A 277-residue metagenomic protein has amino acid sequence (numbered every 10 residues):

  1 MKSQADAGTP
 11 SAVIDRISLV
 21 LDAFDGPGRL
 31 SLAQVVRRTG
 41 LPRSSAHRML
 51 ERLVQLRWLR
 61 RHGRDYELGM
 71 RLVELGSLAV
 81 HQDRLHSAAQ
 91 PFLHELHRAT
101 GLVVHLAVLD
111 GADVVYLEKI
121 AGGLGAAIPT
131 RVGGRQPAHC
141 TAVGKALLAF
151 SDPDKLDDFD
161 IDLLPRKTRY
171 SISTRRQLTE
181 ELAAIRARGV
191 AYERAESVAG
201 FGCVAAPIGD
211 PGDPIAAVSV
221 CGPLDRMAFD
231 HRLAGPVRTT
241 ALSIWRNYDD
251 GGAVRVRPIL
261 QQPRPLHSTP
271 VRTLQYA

Functional and structural regions predicted by a protein language model:
M1-Q82, H86, R246-D250, L274-Y276: N-terminal helix-turn-helix
K2-G28, H94-Y116, S243-P265: An N-terminal domain-start capping segment
D25, G144, L148, D152 (+1 more regions): Short amphipathic alpha-helical signal-transduction/dimerization elements
E67-D162: Amphipathic alpha-helical effector-binding/dimerization core of metabolite-sensing transcriptional regulators
L85-L96, D160-V204, S243: Short, basic/aromatic recognition patches
E181, R188, I215-A277: Juxtadomain coupling helices with adjacent low-complexity linkers
I208-D210: Sensor-regulatory modules in signal-transduction proteins
